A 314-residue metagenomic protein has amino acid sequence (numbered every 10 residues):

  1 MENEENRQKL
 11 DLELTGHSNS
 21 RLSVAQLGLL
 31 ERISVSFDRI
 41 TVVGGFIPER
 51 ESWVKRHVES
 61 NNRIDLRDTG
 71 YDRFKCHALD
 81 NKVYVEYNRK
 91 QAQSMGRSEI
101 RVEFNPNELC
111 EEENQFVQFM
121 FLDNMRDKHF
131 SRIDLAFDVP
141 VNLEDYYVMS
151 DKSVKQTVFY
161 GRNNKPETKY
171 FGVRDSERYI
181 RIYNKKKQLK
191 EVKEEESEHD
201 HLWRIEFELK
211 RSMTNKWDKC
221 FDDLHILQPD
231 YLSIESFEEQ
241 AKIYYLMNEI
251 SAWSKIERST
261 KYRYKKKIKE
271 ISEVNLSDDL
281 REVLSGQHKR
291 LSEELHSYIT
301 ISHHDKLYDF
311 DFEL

Functional and structural regions predicted by a protein language model:
M1-I256, I271-L314: Structured, helix-rich domain cores that form ligand/interaction pockets
K261-K266: Helix-turn-helix DNA-binding segment
